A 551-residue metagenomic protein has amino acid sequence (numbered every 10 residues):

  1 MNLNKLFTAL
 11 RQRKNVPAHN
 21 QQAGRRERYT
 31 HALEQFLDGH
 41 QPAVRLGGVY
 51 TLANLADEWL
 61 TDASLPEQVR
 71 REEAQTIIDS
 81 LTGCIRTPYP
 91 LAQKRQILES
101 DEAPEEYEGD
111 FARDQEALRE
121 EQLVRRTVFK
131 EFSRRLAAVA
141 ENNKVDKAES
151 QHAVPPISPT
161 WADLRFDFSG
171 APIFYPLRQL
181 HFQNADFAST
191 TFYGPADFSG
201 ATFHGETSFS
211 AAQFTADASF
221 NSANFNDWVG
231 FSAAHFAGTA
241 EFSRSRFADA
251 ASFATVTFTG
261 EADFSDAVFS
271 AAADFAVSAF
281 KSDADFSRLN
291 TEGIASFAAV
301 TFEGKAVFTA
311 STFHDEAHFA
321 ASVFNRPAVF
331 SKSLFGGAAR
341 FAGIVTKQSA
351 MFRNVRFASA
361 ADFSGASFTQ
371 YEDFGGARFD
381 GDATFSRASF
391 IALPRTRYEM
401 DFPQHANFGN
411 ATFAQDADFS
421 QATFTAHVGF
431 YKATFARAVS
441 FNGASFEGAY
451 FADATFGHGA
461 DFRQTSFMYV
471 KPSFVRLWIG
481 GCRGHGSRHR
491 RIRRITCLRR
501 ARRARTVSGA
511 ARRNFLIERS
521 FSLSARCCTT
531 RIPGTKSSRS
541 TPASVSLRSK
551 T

Functional and structural regions predicted by a protein language model:
M1-T551: Intrinsic low-complexity/IDR segments
